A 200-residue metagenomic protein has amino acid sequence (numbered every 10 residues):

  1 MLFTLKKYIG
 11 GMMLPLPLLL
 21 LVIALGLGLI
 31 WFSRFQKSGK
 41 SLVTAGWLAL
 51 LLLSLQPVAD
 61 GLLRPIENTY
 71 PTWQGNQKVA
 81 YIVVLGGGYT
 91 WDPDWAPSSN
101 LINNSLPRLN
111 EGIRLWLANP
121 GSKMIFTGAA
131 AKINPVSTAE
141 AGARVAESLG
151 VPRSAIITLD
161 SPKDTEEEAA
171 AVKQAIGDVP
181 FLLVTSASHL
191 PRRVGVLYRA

Functional and structural regions predicted by a protein language model:
M1-F32: Membrane-embedded alpha-helical segments of integral membrane proteins
G10, G39-L42: Alpha-helical transmembrane segments of integral membrane proteins
P15, Q36-K37, A131: A short, ordered amphipathic alpha-helix with a cationic face
L25, S38, A45, L85-G87 (+1 more regions): Short glycine-rich loop/turn motifs that provide flexible caps or phosphate-binding loops at active sites
W31-K40: Membrane-interface helix-boundary motifs at transmembrane edges
S41-Q56: Hydrophobic membrane-insertion alpha-helices, especially the h-region of bacterial N-terminal signal peptides
L52, Q56-A200: A structural signal for short, hydrophobic/glycine-enriched beta-strand patches
